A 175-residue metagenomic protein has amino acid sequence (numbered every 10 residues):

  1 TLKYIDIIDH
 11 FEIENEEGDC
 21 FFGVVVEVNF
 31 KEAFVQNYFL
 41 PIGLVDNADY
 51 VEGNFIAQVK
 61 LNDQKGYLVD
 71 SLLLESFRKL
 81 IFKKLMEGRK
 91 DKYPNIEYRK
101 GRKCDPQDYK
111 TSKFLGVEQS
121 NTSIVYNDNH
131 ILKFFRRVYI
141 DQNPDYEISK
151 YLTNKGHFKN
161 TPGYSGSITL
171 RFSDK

Functional and structural regions predicted by a protein language model:
T1-Y4: Short Lys/Arg-enriched alpha/beta "domain-start" segment
F11-K175: Conserved ATP-binding subdomain of kinase catalytic cores across diverse folds
